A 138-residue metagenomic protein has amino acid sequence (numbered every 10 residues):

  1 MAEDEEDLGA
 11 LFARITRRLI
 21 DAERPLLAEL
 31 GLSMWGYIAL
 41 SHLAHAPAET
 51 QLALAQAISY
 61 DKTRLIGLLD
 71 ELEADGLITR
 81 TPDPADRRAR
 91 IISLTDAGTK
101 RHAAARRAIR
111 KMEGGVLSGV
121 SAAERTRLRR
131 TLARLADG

Functional and structural regions predicted by a protein language model:
M1-L30, S118, R134-L135: N-terminal leader segment of winged-helix/HTH proteins
E6, A10, I38, K111-G115: Positions in alpha-helical segments
F12, L40-L43, L132: Hydrophobic structural patches
R17, A22-R64: N-terminal helix-turn-helix DNA-binding core of bacterial DNA-binding proteins
I20, A48, L52, D70-A133: Charged, amphipathic alpha-helical coiled-coil/dimerization segments
G67: Conserved alpha-helix in the HATPase_c
